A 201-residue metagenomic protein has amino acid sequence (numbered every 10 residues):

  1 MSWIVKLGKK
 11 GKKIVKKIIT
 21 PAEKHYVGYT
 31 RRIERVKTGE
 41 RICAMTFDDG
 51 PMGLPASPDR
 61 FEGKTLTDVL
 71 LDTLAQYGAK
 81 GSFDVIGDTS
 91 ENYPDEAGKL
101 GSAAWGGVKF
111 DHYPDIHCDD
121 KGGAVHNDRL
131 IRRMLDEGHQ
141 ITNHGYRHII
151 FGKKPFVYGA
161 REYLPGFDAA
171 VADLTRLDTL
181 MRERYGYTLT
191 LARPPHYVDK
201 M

Functional and structural regions predicted by a protein language model:
S2-G159, P165-F167, D173-L189: Active-site beta->alpha N-cap acidic-glycine motif
F156, Y197-M201: Histidine/lysine/aspartate-rich catalytic loop segments that bind and position anionic ligands
A192-P195: Extended hydrophobic secondary-structure segments that form protein cores and membrane-embedded regions
